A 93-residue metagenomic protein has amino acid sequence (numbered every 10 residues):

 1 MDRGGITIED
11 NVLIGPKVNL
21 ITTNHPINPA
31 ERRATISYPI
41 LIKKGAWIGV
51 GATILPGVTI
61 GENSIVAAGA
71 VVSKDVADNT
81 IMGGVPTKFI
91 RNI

Functional and structural regions predicted by a protein language model:
M1-V58, V85-P86, I93: Flexible, glycine/small-residue-enriched loop-and-beta-strand segment within the central core of proteins
G49, L55, A67, V72-S73: Short hydrophobic beta-strand segments in globular cytosolic domains
G61, I65-V71, N79: A generic "structured core" feature
A70, P86-K88: A short, acidic, flexible beta-alpha connecting loop/helix-capping segment that sits on the rim of active
K74, R91: Short helix N-cap motif at coil->helix boundaries in the Bergerat
D78, G83-P86: Acidic, glycine-centered active-site loop in nucleotide-sugar glycosyltransferases
